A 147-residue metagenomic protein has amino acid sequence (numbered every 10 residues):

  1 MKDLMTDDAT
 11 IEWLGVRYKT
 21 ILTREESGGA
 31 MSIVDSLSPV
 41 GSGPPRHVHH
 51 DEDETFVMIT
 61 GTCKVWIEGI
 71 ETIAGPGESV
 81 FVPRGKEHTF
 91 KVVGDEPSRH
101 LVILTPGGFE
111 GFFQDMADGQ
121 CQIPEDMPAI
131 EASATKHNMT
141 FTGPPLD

Functional and structural regions predicted by a protein language model:
K2-L4, G69-E87: Short acidic-glycine-tyrosine-enriched beta hairpin
T10-R46, E52: A short glycine-rich, His/Asp/Glu-containing loop-to-beta-strand
R17, T55, T62-K64, E71 (+2 more regions): Structural motif
T20, I33-D35, T55, E71 (+1 more regions): Conserved hydrophobic/aromatic beta-strand scaffold that supports enzyme active sites
D35-P39, V48-I67, I103: Short, conserved beta-strand element in jelly-roll/cupin
P44-R46, I67-T72: Short beta-strand segments
K64, R84-E110: Ligand-binding loop in jelly-roll beta-barrel domains
Q114-D147: Acidic/histidine-enriched, glycine/proline-rich intrinsically disordered or flexible terminal extensions
